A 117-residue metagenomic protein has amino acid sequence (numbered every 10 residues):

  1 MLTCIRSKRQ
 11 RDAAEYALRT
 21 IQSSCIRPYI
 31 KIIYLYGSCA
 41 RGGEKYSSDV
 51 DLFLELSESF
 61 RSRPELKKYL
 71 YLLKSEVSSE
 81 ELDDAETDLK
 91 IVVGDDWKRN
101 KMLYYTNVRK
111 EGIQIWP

Functional and structural regions predicted by a protein language model:
M1-Y34, A40-Y46, S57-P117: Catalytic core of pol beta-like nucleotidyltransferases
D51-E55: Short beta-strand->loop micro-motif that forms the acidic, two-metal-ion catalytic signature in nucleotide-processing
